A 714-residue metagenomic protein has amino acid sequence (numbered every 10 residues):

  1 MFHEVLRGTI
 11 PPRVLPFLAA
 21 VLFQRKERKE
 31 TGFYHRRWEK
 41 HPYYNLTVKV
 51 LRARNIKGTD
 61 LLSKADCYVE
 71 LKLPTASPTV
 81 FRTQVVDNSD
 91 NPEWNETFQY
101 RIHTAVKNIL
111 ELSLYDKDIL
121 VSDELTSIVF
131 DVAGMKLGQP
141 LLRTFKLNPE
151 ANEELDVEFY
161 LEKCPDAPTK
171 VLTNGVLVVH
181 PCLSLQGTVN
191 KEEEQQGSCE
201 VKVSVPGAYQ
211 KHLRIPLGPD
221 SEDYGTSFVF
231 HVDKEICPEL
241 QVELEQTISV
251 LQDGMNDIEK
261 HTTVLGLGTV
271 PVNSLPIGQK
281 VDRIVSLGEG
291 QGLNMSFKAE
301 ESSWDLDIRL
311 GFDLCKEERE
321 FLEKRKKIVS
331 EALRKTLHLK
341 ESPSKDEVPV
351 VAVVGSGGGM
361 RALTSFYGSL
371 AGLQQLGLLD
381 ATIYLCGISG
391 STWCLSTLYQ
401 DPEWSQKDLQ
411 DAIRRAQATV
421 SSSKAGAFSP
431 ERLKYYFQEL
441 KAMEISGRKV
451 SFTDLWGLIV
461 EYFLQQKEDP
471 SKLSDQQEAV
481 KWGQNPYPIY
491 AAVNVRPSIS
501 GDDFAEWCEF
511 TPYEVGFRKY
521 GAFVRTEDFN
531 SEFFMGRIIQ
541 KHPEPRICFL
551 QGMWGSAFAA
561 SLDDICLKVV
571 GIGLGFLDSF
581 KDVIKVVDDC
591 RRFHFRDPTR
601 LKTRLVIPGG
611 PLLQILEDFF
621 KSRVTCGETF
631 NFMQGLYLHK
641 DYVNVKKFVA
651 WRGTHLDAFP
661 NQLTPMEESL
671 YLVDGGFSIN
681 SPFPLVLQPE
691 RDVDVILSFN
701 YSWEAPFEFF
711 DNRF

Functional and structural regions predicted by a protein language model:
K26, R37, N55-G58, L62-K64 (+7 more regions): C2-type phospholipid-binding modules
T31-R36, R54-G58, Y68, R82-D87 (+15 more regions): Eukaryotic intrinsically disordered and solvent-exposed regulatory patches
Y44-S89, D118, H180-D220, I248: Calcium-regulated, polybasic anionic-phospholipid
L46-V50, C67-L71, T83, F98-Y100 (+14 more regions): Structural signal for hydrophobic/aromatic residues that build the beta-strand cores of folded beta-sheet domains
I284, E289-P343: Low-complexity, highly charged intrinsically disordered N-terminal segments that act as targeting/localization
P349-T364, F659-F709: C-terminal, well-structured subdomains that either form a transmembrane helix-short loop-helix hairpin in multi-pass
R361-I445, D711: Patatin-like phospholipase
D401-P402, A412-L672, G676-P682, Q688 (+1 more regions): Patatin-like phospholipase A catalytic core
